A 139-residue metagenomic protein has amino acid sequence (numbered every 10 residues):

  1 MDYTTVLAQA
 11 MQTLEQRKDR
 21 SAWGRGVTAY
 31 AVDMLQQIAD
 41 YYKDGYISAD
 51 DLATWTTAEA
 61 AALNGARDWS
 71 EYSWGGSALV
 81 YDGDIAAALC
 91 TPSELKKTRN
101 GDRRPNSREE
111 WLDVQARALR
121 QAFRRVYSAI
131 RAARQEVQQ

Functional and structural regions predicted by a protein language model:
M1-D40: Short terminal alpha-helical segments
A10-D19, Q37, D44, A60 (+4 more regions): Intrinsic disorder/low-complexity segments enriched in polar/small residues
M11, V32, Q36-A39, A53-A60 (+3 more regions): Generic structural concept
Q16-T28, K43-D50, N100-E109: Charged, low-complexity interaction regions
K18, A39-K43, L63, R67 (+3 more regions): A structural signal for well-ordered alpha-helices, especially hydrophobic packing surfaces of coiled-coils
G45-Y81: Short, charged early-sequence alpha-helical segments and their helix-coil boundaries
S73-Q138: Amphipathic alpha-helical binding modules
